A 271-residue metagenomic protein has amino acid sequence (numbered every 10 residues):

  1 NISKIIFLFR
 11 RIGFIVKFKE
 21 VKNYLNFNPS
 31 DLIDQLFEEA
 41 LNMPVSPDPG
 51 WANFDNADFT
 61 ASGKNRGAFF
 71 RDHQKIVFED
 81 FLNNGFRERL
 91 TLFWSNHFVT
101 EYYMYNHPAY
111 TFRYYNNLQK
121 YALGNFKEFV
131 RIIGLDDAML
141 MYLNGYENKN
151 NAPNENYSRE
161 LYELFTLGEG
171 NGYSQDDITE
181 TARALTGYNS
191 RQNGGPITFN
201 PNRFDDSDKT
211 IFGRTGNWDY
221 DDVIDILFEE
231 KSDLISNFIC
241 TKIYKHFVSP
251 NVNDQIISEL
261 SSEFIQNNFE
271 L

Functional and structural regions predicted by a protein language model:
N1-P47, L135-M141, E147-N148, E160-E163 (+1 more regions): Cell-wall polysaccharide-cleaving catalytic domain and substrate-binding groove, primarily in peptidoglycan/chitin
V16-Y121: N-terminal accessory alpha/beta regions
A40, F54-N56, R71-I76, H107-L271: Active-site substrate-binding loop specific to GH73 endo-beta-N-acetylglucosaminidase modules in bacterial autolysins
